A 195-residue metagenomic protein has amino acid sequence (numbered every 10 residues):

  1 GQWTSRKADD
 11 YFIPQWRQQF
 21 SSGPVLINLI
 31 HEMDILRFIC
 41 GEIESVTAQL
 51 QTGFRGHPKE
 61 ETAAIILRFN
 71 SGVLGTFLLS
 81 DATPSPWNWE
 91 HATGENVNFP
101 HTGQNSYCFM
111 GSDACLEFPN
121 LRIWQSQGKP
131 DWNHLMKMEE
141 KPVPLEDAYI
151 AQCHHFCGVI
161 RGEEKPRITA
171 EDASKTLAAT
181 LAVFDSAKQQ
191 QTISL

Functional and structural regions predicted by a protein language model:
G1-P58, A63-L67, Q190: Predominantly a Rossmann-like dinucleotide-binding segment in NAD(P)-dependent oxidoreductases
W16-S21, K137-K141, G162-K165: Short amphipathic alpha-helical segments at helix-loop
I27, Q104, I168: Residue-level signal for the nucleotide or nucleotide-sugar donor/cofactor binding architecture
I30-R37, D147-H154, E171-A178: A structural signal for well-ordered alpha-helical segments within the folded catalytic domains of diverse enzymes
L50-T52, D113, D172: Short, well-ordered turn and helix-capping elements at secondary-structure junctions
R55-E60, N70-A151: NAD(P)-dinucleotide binding in Rossmann-like oxidoreductases
A63-I65, N105-Y107, A114, P166 (+1 more regions): Residue-level detector of beta-strand structural context in well-folded domains
N70, F118-P119, H155-L195: C-terminal helix-rich "cap/oligomerization" subdomain common to oxidoreductases
